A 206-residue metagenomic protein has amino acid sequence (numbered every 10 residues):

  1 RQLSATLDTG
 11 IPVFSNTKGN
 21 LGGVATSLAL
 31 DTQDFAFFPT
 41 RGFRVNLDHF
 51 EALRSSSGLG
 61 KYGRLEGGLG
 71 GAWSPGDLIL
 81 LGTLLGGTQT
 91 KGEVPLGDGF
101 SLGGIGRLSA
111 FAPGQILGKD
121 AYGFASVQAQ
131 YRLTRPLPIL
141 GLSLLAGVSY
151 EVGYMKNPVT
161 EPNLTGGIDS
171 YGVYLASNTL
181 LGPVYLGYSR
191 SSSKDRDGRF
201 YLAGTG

Functional and structural regions predicted by a protein language model:
Q2-F14, E161: Flexible, solvent-exposed loop segments that connect beta-strands
P12-T17, L21-L144, V148-Y150, K156-P158 (+1 more regions): C-terminal outer-membrane beta-barrel translocator/porin domains of Gram-negative envelope proteins and their
A25, L175-G182, R196-G206: Outer-membrane beta-barrel "beta-signal"
V127, E151, L175, L186: Hydrophobic, well-ordered secondary-structure elements that form the walls of internal hydrophobic environments
L145-E151, T165-S170: Small/polar glycine-rich anion-binding or flexible loop at a beta-alpha turn
N157-P158, P183-Y185: Short small-residue beta-strand/loop micro-motif enriched in glycine and branched aliphatics
E161, I168-L175: Short glycine-rich, acidic/polar surface loops and turns
Y188-D195: A short, acidic, flexible beta-alpha connecting loop/helix-capping segment that sits on the rim of active
